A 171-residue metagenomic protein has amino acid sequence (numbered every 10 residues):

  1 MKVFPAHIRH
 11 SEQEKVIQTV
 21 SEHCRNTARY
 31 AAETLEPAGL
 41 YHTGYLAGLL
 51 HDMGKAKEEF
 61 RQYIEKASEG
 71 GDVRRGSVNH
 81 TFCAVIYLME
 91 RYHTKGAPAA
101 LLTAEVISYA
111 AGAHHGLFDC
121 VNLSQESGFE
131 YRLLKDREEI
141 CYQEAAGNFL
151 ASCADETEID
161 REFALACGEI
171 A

Functional and structural regions predicted by a protein language model:
K2-E14, V20-A171: Accessory nucleic-acid engagement/destabilization modules that flank
